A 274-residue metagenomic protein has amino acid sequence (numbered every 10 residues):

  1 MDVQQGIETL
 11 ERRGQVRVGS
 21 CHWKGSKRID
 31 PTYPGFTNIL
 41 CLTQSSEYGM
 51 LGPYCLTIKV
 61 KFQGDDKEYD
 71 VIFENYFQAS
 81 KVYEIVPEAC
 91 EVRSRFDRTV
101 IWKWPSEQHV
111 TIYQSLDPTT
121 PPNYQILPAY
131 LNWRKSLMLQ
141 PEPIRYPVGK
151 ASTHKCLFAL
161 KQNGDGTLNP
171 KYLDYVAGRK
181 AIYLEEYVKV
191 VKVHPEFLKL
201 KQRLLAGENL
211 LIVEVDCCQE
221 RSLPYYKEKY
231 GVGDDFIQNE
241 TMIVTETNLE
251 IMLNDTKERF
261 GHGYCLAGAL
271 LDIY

Functional and structural regions predicted by a protein language model:
M1-Y274: Charged, low-complexity intrinsically disordered segments
